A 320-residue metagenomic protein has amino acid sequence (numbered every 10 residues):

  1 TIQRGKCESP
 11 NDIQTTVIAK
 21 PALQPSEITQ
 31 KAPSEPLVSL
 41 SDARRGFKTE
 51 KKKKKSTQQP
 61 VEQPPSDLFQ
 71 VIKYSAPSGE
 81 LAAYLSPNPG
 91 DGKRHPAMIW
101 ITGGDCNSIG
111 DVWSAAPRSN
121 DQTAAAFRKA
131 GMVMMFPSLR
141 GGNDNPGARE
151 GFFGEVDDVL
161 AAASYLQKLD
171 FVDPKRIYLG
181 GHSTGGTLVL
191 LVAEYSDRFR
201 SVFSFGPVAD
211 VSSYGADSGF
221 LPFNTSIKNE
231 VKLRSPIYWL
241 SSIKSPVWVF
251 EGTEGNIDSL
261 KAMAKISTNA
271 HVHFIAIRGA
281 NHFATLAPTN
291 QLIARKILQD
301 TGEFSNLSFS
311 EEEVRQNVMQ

Functional and structural regions predicted by a protein language model:
D42-G92: N-terminal cap/lid segment of alpha/beta-hydrolase-fold proteins
D91-H95, W100-G147, S212: Short substrate-entry loop that stabilizes the transition state in hydrolases
T102, H271-Q320: C-terminal catalytic histidine-bearing segment of alpha/beta-hydrolase fold enzymes
G110-D111, S204-L240, S245: Mobile cap/lid helix-loop segments that gate and shape the active-site cleft of serine hydrolases
E150-D170: Alpha/beta-hydrolase active-site loop
F171-S183: Alpha/beta-hydrolase fold nucleophile elbow
G186-D197: Short glycine-enriched nucleophile-adjacent loop and the immediately C-terminal alpha-helix near the catalytic center
W248-G255: Conserved strand-to-loop "acid loop" that flanks and positions the catalytic carboxylate
